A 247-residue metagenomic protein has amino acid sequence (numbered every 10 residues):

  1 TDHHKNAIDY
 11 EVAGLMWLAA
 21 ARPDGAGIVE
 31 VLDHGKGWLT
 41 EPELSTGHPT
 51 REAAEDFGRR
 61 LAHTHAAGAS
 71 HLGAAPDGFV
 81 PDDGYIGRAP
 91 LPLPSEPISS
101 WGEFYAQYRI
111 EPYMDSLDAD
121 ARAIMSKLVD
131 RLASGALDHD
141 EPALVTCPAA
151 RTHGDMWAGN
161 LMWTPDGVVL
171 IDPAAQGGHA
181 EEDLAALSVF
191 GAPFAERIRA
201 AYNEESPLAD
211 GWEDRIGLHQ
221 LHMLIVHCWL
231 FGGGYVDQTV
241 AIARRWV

Functional and structural regions predicted by a protein language model:
T1-E103: ATP-binding pocket architecture of kinase catalytic cores
D2-H3, H34-W38, S45-G47, I110 (+3 more regions): Short, solvent-exposed loop/turn segments at secondary-structure junctions
Y10-W17, D56-H63, K127, R131 (+4 more regions): Alpha-helical elements of Rossmann-like donor-binding domains used by nucleotide-donor carbohydrate transfer enzymes
K36, P165-G167, L221: Short strand-connecting beta-turns/loops that link adjacent beta-strands
A69-T152: An alpha-helical support segment within catalytic cores of ATP-dependent transferases
P94-A106, V145-R151, A158-D214, L230-G233: Active-site Asp-x-Gly
G217-I225: Hydrophobic alpha-helical segments that form the core of small-molecule binding pockets and/or dimer interfaces
H227-V247: ATP/Mg2+ or Mg2+-diphosphate-binding catalytic cores that bind nucleotide phosphates or diphosphates via glycine-rich
